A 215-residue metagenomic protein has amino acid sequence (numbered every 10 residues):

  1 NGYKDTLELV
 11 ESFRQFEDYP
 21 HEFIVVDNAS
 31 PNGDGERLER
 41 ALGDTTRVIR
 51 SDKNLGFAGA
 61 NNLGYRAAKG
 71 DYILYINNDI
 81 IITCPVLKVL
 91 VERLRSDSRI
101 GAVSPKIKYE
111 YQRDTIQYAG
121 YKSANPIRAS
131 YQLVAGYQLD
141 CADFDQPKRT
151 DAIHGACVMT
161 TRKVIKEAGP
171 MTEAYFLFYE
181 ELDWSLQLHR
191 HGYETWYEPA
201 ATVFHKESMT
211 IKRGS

Functional and structural regions predicted by a protein language model:
N1, F13, N28-S30, L55: Conserved short acidic donor-positioning loop in nucleotide-sugar-dependent glycosyltransferases
E11-P20: Short, acidic, metal-binding catalytic loop of nucleotide-sugar glycosyltransferases
Y19, D27-E36, K53: A conserved acidic beta->alpha catalytic loop
N32-G33, I80-R93: Acidic donor-binding/catalytic loop of UDP-sugar-dependent glycosyltransferases, especially processive GT2
S51-A68: Glycine-rich, basic loop-to-helix element that forms the pyrophosphate-binding segment of sugar-nucleotide handling
G59-N62, V89-P170, A174, L182: Acidic/His-rich active-site region of diverse nucleotide-sugar glycosyltransferases
I73: Short aromatic/hydrophobic "clamp" motif used to bind/position activated sugar donors
H189-S215: Active-site-adjacent helix/loop segment of glycosyltransferases that harbors family-specific signature motifs
